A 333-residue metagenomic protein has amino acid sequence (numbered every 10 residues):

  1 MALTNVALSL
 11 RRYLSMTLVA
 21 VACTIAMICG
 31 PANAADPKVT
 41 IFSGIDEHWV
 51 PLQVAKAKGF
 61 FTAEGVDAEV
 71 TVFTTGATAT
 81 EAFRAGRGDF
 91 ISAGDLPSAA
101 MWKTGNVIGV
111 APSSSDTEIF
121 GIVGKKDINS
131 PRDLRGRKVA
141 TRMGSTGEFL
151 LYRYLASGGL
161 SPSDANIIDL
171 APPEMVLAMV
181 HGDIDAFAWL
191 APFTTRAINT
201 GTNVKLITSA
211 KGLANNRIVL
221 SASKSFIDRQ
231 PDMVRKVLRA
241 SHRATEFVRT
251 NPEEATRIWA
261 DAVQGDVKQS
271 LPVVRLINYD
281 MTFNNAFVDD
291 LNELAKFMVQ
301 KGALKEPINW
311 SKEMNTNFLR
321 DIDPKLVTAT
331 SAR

Functional and structural regions predicted by a protein language model:
M1-R12: N-terminal secretory signal peptides that target proteins for export/translocation
S15-I28: Bacterial N-terminal signal peptides
I28-A34: Sec/Tat signal peptide C-region and signal peptidase I cleavage site
A35-S161, N166-A171, D185-A191, K205-A214: Short, glycine-/small- and polar/acidic-enriched structural segments that line small-molecule recognition paths
V50, G59, E81, A85 (+13 more regions): Solvent-exposed, polar/charged alpha-helical surfaces in well-ordered, non-transmembrane soluble domains, broadly
L96-P97, I167-I168, P173-D261: Pocket-lining segment of extracytoplasmic ligand-binding domains
D228-K305: Secondary-structure end/capping motifs
V299-R333: Conserved C-terminal helix/tail region of periplasmic/extracytoplasmic solute-binding proteins
